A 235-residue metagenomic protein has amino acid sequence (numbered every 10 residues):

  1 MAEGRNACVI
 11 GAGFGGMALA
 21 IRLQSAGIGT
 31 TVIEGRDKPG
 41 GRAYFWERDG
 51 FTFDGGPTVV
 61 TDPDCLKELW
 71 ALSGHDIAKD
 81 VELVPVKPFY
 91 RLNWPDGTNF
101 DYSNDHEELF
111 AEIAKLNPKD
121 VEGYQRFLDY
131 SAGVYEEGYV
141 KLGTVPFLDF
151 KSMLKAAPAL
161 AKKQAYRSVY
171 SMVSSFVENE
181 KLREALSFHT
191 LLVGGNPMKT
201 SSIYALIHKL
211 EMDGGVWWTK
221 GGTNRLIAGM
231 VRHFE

Functional and structural regions predicted by a protein language model:
E3-G133: N-terminal glycine-rich phosphate/pyrophosphate-binding loop and immediately adjacent elements
M17, R22, A26, M172-F176 (+3 more regions): Generic, well-ordered alpha-helical scaffold segments in large soluble proteins
M17, S103, K163, R167 (+2 more regions): Conserved structured core elements
R48-T52, V193-G194, G214-W217: A short glycine/serine-rich beta->alpha loop
P57, M198, W217-G221: Alpha-helix capping and helix-loop boundary segments enriched in small/acidic/polar residues
P95-T200: Rossmann-like flavin
K199-I207: Active-site-proximal loop/short-helix segments that contain or immediately flank catalytic acid/base residue(s)
L206-E235: Helical element adjacent to the flavin cofactor pocket in flavoenzyme catalytic cores
